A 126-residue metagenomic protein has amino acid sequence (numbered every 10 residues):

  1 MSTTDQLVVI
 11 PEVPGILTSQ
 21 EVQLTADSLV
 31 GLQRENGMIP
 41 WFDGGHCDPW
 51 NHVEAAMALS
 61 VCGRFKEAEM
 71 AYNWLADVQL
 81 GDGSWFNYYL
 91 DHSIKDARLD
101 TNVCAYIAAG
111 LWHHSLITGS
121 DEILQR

Functional and structural regions predicted by a protein language model:
M1-W50, V61-W85: Low-complexity, Ser/Thr/Pro/Gly-enriched N-terminal "stalk/linker" regions
V13, P49-H52, S60-A68, Y72-L80 (+1 more regions): Aromatic-rich carbohydrate-recognition surfaces in CAZymes
A55: Phosphate-proximal small/polar/acidic motifs at interfaces that engage nucleotide phosphates, polyphosphates
